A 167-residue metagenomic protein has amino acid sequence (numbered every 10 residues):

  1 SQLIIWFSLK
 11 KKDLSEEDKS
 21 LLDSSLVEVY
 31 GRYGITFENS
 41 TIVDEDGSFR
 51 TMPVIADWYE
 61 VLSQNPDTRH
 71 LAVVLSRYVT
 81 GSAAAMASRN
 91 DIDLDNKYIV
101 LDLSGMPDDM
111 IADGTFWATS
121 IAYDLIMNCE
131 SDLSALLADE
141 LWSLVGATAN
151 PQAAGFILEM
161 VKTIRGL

Functional and structural regions predicted by a protein language model:
S1-G166: P-loop NTPase motor domains
